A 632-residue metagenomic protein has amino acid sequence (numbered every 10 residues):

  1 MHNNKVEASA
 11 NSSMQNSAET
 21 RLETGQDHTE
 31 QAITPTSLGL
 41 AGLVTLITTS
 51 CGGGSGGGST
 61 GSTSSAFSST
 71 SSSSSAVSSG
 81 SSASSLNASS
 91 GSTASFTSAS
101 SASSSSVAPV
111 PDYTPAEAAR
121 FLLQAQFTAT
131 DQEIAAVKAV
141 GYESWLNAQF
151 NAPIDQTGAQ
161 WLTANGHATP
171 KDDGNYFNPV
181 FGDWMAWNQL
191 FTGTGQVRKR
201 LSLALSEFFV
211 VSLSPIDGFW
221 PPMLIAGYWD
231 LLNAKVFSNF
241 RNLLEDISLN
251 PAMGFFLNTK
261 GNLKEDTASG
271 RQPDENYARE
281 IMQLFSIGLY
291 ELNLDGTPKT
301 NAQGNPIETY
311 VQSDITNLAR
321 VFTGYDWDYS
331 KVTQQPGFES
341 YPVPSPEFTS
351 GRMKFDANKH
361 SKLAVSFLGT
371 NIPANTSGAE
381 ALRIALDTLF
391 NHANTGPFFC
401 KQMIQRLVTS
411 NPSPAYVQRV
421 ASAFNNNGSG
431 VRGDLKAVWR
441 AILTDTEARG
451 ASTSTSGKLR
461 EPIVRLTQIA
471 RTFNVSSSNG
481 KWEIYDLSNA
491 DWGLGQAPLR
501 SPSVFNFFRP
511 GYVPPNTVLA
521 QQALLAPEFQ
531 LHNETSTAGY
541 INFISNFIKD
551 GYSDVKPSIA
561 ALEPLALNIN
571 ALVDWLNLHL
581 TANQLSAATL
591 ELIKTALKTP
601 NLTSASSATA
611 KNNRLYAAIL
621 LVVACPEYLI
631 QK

Functional and structural regions predicted by a protein language model:
M1-S37: Bacterial Sec-dependent N-terminal signal peptides
D27-Q31, L40-S73, S79-S82, S90-S105: Bacterial Sec-dependent N-terminal signal peptides
L43-L46, K138-G141, F150, L162-A168 (+3 more regions): Active-site substrate-binding loop specific to GH73 endo-beta-N-acetylglucosaminidase modules in bacterial autolysins
V107-D155: N-terminal mature-domain "stem" immediately C-terminal to a signal peptide or N-terminal signal-anchor/transmembrane
A119-Q126, F209, H392-G396, C400-S429 (+1 more regions): Flexible, low-complexity segments enriched for small/polar residues
F181-G182, T192-R200: Amphipathic interfacial helices
G195-R198, F209-S214: Short, contiguous, well-structured surface segments enriched in hydrophobic/aromatic residues
